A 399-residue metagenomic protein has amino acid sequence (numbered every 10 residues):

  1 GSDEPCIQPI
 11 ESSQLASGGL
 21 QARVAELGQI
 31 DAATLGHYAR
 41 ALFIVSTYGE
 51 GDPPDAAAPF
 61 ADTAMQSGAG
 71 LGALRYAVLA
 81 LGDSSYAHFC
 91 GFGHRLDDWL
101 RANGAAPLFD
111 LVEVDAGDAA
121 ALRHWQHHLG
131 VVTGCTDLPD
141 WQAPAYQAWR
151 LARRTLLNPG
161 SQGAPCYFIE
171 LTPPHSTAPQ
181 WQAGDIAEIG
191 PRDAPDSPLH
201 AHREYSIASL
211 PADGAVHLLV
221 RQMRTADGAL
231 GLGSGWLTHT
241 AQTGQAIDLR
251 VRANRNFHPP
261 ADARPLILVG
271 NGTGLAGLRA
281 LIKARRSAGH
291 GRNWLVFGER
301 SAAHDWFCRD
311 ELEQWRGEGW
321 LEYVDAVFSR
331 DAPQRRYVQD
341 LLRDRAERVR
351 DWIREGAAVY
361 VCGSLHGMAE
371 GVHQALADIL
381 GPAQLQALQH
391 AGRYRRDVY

Functional and structural regions predicted by a protein language model:
G1-Y399: FNR-like FAD-binding dehydrogenase module
